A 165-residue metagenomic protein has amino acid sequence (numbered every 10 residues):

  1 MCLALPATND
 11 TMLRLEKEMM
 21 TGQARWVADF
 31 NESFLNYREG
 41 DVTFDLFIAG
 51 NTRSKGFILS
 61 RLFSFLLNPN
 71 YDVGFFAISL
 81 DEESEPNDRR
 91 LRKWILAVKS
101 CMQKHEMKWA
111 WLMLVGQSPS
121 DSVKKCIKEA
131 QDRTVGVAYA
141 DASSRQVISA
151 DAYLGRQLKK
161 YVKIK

Functional and structural regions predicted by a protein language model:
M1-F76: N-terminal, charge-rich interaction modules
G22-R25, S33, C101, R133 (+1 more regions): Surface-exposed polar/charged interaction patches
F44, S84, A110, Q131 (+1 more regions): The transition from N-terminal targeting/processing segments to the mature protein
S60-F65, K93-M102, K124-I127: Short secondary-structure capping micro-motifs at structural edges
D72, C126-K165: Charged, structured surface patches that assemble and position nucleic-acid processing machinery
F76-E82, A110-S118, A140: Conserved beta-strand segments of the P-loop GTPase G domain that flank and frequently precede/overlap
I78-A97, D121-K124: Active-site-adjacent loop/helix micro-motif of nuclease/hydrolase catalytic cores
M102-I127: Nucleic-acid nuclease catalytic cores
